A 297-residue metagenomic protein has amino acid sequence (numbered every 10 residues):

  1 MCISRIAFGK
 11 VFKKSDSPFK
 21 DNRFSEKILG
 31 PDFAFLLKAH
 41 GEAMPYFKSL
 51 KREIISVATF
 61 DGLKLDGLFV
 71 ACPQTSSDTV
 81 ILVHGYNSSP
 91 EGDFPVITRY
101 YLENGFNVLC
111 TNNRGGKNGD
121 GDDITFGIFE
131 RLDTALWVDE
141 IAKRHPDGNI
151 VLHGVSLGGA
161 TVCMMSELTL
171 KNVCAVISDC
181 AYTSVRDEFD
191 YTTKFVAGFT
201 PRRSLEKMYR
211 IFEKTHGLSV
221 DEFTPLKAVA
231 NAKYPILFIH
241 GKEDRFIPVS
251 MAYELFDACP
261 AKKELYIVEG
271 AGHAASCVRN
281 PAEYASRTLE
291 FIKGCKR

Functional and structural regions predicted by a protein language model:
M1-A58: An N-terminal hydrophobic leader/cap segment in hydrolases
Y86-Y100, N113: The serine-hydrolase catalytic nucleophile loop
P90, R114-H145, N149: Catalytic nucleophile-loop/oxyanion-hole region of alpha/beta-hydrolase and closely related hydrolase-like folds
Y100-D120: Conserved alpha/beta-hydrolase
M164-L218, I267: Hydrolase active-site cap/lid region
N231-K233, F238-H240, D244: Short beta-strand/loop motif that positions the catalytic acidic residue of the alpha/beta-hydrolase fold
Y234, P248-D257: Short alpha-helix in the alpha/beta-hydrolase fold that links the catalytic acid
A271-A282: Catalytic histidine-centered segment of alpha/beta-hydrolase-like enzymes
